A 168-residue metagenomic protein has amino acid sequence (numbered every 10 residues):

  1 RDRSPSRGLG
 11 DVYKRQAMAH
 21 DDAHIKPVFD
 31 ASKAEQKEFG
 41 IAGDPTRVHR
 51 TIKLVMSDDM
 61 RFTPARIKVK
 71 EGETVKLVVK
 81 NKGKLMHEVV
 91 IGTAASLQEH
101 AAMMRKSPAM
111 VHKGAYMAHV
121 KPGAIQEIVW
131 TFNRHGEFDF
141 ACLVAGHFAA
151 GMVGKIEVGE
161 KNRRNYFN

Functional and structural regions predicted by a protein language model:
R1-Q16: Single conserved hydrophobic/aromatic residue that forms the stacking wall/gate of nucleotide- or nucleobase-binding
M18-H20: Boundary of Sec targeting at the N-terminus
A23-H49: A eukaryote-biased signal for short, well-structured alpha-helical docking elements
K26-A31, R61, K113-N168: Extracellular/periplasmic metallocenter environments
P45-T74: N-terminal edge beta-strand
V79-N81: Asparagine-centered strand-capping/turn motif at beta-strand->loop junctions
E88-G92: Beta-strand signatures of extracellular beta-sandwich domains
A95-K106, R164: Short aromatic-acidic-glycine turn motif
